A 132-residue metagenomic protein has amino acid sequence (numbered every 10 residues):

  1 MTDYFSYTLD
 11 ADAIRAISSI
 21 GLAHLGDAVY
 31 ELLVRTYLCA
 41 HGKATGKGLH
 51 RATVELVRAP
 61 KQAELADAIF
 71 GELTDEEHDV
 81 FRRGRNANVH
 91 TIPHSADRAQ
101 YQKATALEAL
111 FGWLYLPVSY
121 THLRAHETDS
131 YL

Functional and structural regions predicted by a protein language model:
T2-I14: Helix-hairpin-helix/helix-loop-helix acidic hairpins
L25, V29, L33, L110: Active-site His/Glu-centered metal-binding helix of metallohydrolases
V34-R35, Y115: Active-site-flanking alpha-helical
G46-K61: Divalent-cation-assisted or electrostatically stabilized phosphate/pyrophosphate-binding catalytic cores
E72-Q102: Mid-chain, well-packed structural core segment of small domains
T121-T128: Conserved small/polar residues in nucleotide/adenosyl-binding loops
